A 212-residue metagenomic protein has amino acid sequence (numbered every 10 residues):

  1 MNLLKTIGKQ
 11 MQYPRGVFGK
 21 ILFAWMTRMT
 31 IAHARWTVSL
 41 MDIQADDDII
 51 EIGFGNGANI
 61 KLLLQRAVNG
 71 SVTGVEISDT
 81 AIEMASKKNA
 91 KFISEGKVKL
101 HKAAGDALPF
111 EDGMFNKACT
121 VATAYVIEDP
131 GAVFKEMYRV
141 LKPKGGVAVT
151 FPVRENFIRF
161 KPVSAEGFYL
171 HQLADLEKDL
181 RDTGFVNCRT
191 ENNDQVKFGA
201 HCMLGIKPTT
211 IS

Functional and structural regions predicted by a protein language model:
M1-F18: N-terminal, positively charged/glycine-rich alpha-helical extensions of SAM-dependent methyltransferases
R28-D47: Conserved alpha-helix/loop element of class I SAM-dependent methyltransferases that forms part of the SAM/SAH-binding
D48-A107: Class I SAM-dependent methyltransferase SAM/SAH-binding core
D106-A118: A short acidic, Gly/Pro-enriched loop at the edge of an enzyme's catalytic core that lines a small-molecule cofactor
K117-D129: A short SAM/SAH-binding and catalytic strip from SAM-dependent methyltransferases
G131-G146: A short glycine-rich, Lys/Arg-flanked "PGG" loop and its adjoining helix->strand segment in the class I
G146-D175: Conserved class I S-adenosyl-L-methionine
T183-G184, N192-S212: Core SAM-dependent methyltransferase catalytic element
